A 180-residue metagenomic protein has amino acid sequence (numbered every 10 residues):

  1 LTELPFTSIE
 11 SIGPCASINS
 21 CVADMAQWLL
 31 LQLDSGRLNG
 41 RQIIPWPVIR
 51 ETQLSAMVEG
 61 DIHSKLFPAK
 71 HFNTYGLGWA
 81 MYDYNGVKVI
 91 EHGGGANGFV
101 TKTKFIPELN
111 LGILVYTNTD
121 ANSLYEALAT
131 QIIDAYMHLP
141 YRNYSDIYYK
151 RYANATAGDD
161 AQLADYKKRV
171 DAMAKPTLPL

Functional and structural regions predicted by a protein language model:
E3-L180: Catalytic loop of the DD-peptidase/beta-lactamase superfamily, centered on the K-T-G motif and neighboring
